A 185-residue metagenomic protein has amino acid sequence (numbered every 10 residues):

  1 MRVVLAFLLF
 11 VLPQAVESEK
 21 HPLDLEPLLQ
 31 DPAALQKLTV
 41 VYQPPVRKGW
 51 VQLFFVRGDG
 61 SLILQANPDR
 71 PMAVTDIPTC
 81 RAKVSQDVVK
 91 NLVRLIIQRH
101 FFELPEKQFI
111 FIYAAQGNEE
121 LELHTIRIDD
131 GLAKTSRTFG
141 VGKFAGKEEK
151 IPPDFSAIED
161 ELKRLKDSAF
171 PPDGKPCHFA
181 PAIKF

Functional and structural regions predicted by a protein language model:
M1-F7: Sec-dependent signal peptide recognition, specifically the positively charged N-region followed immediately by
V11-P13: N-terminal signal peptide c-region/cleavage motif recognized by signal peptidases
V16-V46, P105-F185: Short, well-ordered, aromatic-rich surface patches in folded extracellular/luminal domains
V41-P45, R57, Q65, S85 (+1 more regions): A structural detector for beta-sheet-dominated domains
W50-D69: Short, flexible N-terminal segments of the mature chain
Q52-F55, T79-A82, H124-I126: Hydrophobic/aromatic beta-strand elements that line small-molecule binding cavities or substrate pockets in beta-rich
G58-D59, K83-N91, I128-T135: A short, structured loop/turn motif at beta-sheet edges
Q65-P105: A short-motif feature that recognizes glycine-rich, charge-decorated loops that bind or process nucleotide phosphates
